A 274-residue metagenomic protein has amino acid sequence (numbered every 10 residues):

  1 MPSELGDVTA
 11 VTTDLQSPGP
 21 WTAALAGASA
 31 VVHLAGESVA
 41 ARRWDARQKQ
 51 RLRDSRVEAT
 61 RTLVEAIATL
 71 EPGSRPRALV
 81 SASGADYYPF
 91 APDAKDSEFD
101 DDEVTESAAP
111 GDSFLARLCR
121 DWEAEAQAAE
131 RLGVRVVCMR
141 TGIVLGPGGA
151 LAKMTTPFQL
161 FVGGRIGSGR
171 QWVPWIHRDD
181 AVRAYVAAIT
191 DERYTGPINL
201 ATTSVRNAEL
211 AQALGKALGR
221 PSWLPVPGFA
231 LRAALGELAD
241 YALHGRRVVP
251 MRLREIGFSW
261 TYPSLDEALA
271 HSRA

Functional and structural regions predicted by a protein language model:
P2-A59: NAD(P)H-binding glycine-rich loop region in Rossmannoid oxidoreductase-like domains and their noncatalytic homologs
K49-R51, R61-S113: Conserved Rossmann-fold NAD(P)-dependent oxidoreductase catalytic core, especially the SDR/UDP-sugar
D54, E58, D93-C138: Catalytic helix-loop patch of NAD(P)-dependent Rossmann-fold dehydrogenases
P110-L115, R140-G148, S168-I176, I189: Glycine-rich "substrate-gating" loop/helix at the edge of Rossmann-like oxidoreductase active sites
R120, L132-V134, L145-K153, A188-I198: Glycine/proline-rich active-site loop of Rossmann-fold NAD(P)-dependent oxidoreductases
Q127, T155-G164, R170-V205, A274: Alpha-helical substrate-binding/gating segment
D191-E237, A270-A274: Mid/C-terminal beta-alpha module of Rossmann-like enzyme folds, strongest in SDR-family dehydrogenases/epimerases
D240-A274: C-terminal amphipathic/interface module of NAD(P)-dependent oxidoreductases and related NAD-binding regulators
